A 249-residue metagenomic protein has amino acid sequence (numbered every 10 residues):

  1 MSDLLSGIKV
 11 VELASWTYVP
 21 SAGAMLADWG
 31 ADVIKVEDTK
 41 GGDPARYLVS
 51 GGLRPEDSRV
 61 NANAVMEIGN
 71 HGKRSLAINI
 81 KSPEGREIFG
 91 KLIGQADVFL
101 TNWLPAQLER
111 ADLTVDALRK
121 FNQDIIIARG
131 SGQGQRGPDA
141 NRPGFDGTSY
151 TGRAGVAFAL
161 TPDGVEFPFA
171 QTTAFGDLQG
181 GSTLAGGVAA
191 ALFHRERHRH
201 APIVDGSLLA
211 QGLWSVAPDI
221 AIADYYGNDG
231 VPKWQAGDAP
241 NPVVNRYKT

Functional and structural regions predicted by a protein language model:
S2-G42: Conserved small-residue-rich beta-alpha loop and adjacent elements that most often cradle the phosphate/pyrophosphate
V10, L26, K73, L100 (+5 more regions): Structural scaffold positions in well-ordered secondary structure
V11, D57-K120: A structured beta-alpha segment of the ubiquitous adenosine-cofactor-binding alpha/beta core
A31-S75: Glycine-rich phosphate-binding loop and adjoining beta1-alpha1-beta2 segment of Rossmann-like nucleotide-binding folds
I34-V36, L76-I78, I126-A128, V204: Hydrophobic/aromatic beta-strand patches that form the interior of the parallel beta-sheet core in alpha/beta enzyme
G41, L53-D57, R136, T148-T249: Acidic, glycine-rich segments within the central catalytic cores of soluble metabolic enzymes that bind/position
S82, T101-L160: N-terminal Rossmann-like NAD(P) cofactor-binding subdomain of oxidoreductases, focused on the glycine-rich
